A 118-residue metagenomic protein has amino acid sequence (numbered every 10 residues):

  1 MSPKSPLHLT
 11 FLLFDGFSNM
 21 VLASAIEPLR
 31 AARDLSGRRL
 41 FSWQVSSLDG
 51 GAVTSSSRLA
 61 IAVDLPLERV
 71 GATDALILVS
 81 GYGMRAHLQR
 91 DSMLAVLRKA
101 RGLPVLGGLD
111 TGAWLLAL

Functional and structural regions predicted by a protein language model:
M1-L106, L115-L118: Extended, subdomain-level signal for the structured scaffold at the beginning of enzyme domains
D110: Aromatic-residue-lined binding/catalytic grooves and analogous aromatic/hydrophobic interfacial grooves in multimeric
